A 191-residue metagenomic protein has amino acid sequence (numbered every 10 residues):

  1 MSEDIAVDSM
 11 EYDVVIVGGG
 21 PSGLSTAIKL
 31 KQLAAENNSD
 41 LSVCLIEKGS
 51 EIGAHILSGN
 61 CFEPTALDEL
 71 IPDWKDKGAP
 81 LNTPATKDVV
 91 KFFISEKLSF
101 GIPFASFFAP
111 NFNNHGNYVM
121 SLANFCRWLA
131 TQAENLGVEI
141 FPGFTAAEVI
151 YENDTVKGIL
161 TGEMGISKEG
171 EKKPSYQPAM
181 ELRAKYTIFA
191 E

Functional and structural regions predicted by a protein language model:
M1-E11, E171-A179: A short, basic/flexible loop-to-alpha-helix module at the beginning of a structural domain
V14, S42-S50, A184-F189: Extended hydrophobic secondary-structure segments that form protein cores and membrane-embedded regions
V14-C44: N-terminal Rossmann-like FAD-binding beta1-loop-alpha1 element of flavoenzymes
L30-Q32, S58-C61, A105: Short, glycine/charged-enriched secondary-structure capping and boundary segments
D40, C44-K97: N-terminal FAD cofactor-binding segment of flavoenzymes
L81-E191: Feature captures the FAD/FMN-dependent oxidoreductase FAD-binding
